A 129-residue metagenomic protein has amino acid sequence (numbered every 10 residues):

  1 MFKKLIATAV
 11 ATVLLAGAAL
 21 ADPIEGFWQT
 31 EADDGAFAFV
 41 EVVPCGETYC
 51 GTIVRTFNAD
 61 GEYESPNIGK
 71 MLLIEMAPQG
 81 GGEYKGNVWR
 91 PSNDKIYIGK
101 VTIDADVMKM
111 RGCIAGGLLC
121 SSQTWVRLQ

Functional and structural regions predicted by a protein language model:
M1-K4: Positively charged n-region of N-terminal signal peptides that target proteins for export
T8-A9, A19: Cleavable N-terminal signal peptides
L15-A21: Sec/Tat signal peptide C-region and signal peptidase I cleavage site
I24-Y97: Central antiparallel beta-sheet cores of small beta-barrel/beta-sandwich binding domains
Y97-S121: Short, exposed beta-strand-loop hairpins at the edges of beta-sheets in extracellular/periplasmic proteins
L128-Q129: Short, solvent-exposed mixed-charge patches
